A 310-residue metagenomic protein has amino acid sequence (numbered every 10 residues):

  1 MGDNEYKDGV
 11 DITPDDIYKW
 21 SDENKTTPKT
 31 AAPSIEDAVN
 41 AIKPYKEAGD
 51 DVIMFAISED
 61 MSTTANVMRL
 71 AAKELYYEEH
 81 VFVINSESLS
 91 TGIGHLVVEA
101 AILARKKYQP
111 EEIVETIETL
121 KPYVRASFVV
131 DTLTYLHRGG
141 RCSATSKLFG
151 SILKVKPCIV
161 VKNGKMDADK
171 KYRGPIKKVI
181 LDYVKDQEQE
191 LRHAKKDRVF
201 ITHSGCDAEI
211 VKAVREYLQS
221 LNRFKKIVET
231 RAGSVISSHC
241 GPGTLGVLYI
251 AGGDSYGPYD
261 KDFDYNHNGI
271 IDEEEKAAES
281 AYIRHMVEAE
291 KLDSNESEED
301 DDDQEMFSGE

Functional and structural regions predicted by a protein language model:
M1-P14, K25, D60-F82, S88-V98 (+1 more regions): Mixed-charge interfacial surface used for oligomerization/domain docking and macromolecular partner engagement
D16-S21: Active-site gating loops and adjacent loop-to-helix segments of metal-dependent hydrolytic enzymes
D22-Y45: Glycine-rich oxoanion-binding loops at beta->alpha junctions
D37-M68: N-terminal glycine-rich phosphate/adenylate-binding segment common to multiple enzyme folds
D50-M54, H80-N85: Short, flexible active-site-proximal loops enriched in glycine and acidic residues
S58, E87, N266: Anionic group-transfer/hydrolysis microenvironments
D254-E310: Calcium-binding acidic motifs and repeat modules
